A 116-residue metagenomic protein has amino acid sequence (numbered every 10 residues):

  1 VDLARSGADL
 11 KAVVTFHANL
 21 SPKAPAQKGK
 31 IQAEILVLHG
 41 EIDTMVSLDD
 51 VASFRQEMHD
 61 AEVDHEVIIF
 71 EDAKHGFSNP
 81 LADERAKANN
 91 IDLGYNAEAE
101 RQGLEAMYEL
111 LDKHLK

Functional and structural regions predicted by a protein language model:
V1-Q32: Primarily recognizes the serine-hydrolase "nucleophile elbow" in alpha/beta-hydrolase and SGNH/GDSL folds
V14-H17, L38, I68-E71: Alpha/beta-hydrolase-fold catalytic nucleophile elbow
P25-A26, L48, N79-L81: Short, well-ordered secondary-structure micro-motifs
K30-I35, A61-D64: Short, proline-enriched alpha-helix->beta-strand connector loops that line the catalytic pocket of alpha/beta-hydrolase
I31, V37-H39, D43, F70: Short beta-strand/loop motif that positions the catalytic acidic residue of the alpha/beta-hydrolase fold
I42-V46, H75-G76: Acidic catalytic loop of the alpha/beta-hydrolase fold
S47-M58: Short alpha-helix in the alpha/beta-hydrolase fold that links the catalytic acid
H59-K116: C-terminal catalytic histidine-bearing segment of alpha/beta-hydrolase fold enzymes
